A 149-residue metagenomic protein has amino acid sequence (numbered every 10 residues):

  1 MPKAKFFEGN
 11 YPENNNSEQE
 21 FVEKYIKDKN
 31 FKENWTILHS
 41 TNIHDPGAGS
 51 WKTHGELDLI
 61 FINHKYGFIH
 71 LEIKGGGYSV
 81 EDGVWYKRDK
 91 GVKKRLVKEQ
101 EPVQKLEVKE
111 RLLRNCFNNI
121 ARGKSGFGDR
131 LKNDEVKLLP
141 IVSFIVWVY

Functional and structural regions predicted by a protein language model:
M1-Y149: Intrinsically disordered, low-complexity Ser/Thr/Pro/Gly-rich regulatory segments
